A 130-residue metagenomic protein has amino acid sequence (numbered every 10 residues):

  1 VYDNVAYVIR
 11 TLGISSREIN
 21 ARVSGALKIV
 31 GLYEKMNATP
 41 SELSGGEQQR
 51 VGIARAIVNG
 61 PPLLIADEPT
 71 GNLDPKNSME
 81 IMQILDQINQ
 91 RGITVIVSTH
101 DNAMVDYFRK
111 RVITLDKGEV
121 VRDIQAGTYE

Functional and structural regions predicted by a protein language model:
A6, R10-G13, R17-K35: Conserved ABC ATPase "signature" region
A38, N59, R91: Conserved signature/switch motifs of ABC ATPase nucleotide-binding domains
T39-L43, E47: Conserved ABC ATPase signature
I53: Hydrophobic anchor residue at the start of the ABC signature
L64-D67: Catalytic Walker B motif of ABC-type/P-loop ATPase nucleotide-binding domains
P75-N77: Helix N-cap at the start of a conserved alpha-helix in ABC-type nucleotide-binding domains
M79-R91: Helical segment within the ABC ATPase nucleotide-binding domain
T99-H100: H-loop/switch region of ABC-family ATPase nucleotide-binding domains
